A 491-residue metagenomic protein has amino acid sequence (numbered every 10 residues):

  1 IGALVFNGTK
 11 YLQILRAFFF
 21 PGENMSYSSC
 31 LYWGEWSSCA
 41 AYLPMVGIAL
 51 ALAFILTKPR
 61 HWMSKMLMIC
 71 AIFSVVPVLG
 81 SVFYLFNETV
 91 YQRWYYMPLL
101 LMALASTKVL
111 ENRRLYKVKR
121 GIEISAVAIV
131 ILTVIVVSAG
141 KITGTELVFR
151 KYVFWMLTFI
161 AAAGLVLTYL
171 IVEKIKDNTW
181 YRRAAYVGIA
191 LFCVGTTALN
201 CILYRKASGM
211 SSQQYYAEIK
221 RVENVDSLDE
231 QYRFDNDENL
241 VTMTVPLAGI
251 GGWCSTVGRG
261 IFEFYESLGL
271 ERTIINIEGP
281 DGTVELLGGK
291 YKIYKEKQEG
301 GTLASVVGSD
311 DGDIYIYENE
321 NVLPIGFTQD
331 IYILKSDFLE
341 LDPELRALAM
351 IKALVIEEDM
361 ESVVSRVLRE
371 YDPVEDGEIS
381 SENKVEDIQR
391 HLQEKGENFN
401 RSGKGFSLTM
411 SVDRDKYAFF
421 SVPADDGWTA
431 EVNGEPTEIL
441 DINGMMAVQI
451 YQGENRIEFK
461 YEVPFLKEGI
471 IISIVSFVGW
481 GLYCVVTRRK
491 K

Functional and structural regions predicted by a protein language model:
I1-K58, F73, G80-Q92, G140-V153 (+1 more regions): Periplasmic/ER-lumenal interhelical loops and adjacent helix-loop junctions in multi-pass membrane proteins
I14-L15, M97, T196, P246 (+4 more regions): Conserved structural-core and active-site-/substrate-pathway-adjacent residues in large, well-folded domains of enzymes
F54-T57, V109-Y116, I171-D177, D237 (+4 more regions): Cytoplasmic membrane-interface regions of multi-pass membrane proteins
W62-E218, Q452-K491: Contiguous transmembrane helix-bundle modules in multi-pass membrane proteins
Y96, L100-S106, V130-L132, V194 (+2 more regions): C-terminal, active-site-flanking charged/polar segments
F192-S212, R221-G288, V322-K384, A424-D425: Extracytoplasmic/lumenal acceptor-recognition loop(s) of multi-pass membrane glycoenzymes
R272-I314, E318-E320: Periplasmic/luminal catalytic loop of GT-C fold multi-pass membrane glycosyltransferases that transfer sugars from
S362-K491: Active-site-proximal, structured, solvent-exposed surfaces of multi-pass membrane proteins that position macromolecular
